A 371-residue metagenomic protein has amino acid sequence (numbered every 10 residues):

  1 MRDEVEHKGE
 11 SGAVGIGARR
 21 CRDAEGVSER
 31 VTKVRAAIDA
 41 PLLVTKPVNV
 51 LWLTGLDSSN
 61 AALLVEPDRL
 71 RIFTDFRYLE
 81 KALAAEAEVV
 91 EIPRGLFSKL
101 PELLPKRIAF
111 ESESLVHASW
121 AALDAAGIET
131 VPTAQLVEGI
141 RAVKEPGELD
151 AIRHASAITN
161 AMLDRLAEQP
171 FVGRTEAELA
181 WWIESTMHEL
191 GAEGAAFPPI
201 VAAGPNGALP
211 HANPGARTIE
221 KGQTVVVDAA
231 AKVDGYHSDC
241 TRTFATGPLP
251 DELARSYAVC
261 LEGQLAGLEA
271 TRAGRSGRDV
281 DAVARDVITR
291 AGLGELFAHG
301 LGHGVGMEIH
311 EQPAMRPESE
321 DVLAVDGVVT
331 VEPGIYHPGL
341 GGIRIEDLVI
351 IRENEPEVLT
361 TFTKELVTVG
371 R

Functional and structural regions predicted by a protein language model:
R2-R371: Active-site neighborhoods and metal-handling regions in enzymes and metal-associated proteins
